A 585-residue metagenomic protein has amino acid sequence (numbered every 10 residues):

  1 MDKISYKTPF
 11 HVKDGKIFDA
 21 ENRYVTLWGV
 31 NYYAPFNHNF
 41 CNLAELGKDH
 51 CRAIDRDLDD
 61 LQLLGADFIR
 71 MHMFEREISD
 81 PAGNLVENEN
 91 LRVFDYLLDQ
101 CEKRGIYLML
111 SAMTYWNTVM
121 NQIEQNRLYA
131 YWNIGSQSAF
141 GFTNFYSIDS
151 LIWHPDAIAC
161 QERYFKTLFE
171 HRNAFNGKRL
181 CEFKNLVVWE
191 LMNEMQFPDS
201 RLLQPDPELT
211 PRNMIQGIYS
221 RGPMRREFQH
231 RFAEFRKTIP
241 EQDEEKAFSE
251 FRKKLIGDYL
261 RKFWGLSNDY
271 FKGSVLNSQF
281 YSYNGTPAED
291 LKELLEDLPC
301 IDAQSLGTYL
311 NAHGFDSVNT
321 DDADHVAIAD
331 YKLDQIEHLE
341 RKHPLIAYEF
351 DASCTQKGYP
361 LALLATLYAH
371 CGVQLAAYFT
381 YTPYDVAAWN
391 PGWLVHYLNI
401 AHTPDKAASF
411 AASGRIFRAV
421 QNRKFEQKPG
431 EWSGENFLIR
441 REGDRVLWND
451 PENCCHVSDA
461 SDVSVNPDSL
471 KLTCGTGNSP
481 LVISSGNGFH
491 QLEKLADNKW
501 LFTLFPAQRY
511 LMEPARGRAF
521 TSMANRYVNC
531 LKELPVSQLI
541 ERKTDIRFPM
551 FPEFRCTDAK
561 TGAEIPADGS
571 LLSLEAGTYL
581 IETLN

Functional and structural regions predicted by a protein language model:
K3-L298: Active-site mouth of glycoside hydrolases
D14-D19, W448, F502-L504, S570-L574: Generic recognition of long tandem-repeat/solenoid scaffolds
F74-R76, M113-Y115, E194, F280-S282 (+4 more regions): An acidic- and aromatic-residue-enriched active-site/binding cleft used to recognize and process polar
I78-A82, M120, G314-F315, T355-K357 (+1 more regions): Extracytoplasmic/secreted cell-surface and envelope-processing proteins
N213-F235, P299-Y331, Q335-I336, N399-R440 (+1 more regions): Glycan-recognition surfaces
L260-S274, L295-G307, T320-A419: Catalytic-core region of carbohydrate-active enzymes that cleave or remodel glycosidic bonds
T382-S537: Aromatic- and carboxylate-lined catalytic core of secreted/periplasmic carbohydrate-active enzymes
D497, F505-N585: Extended, charged low-complexity segments that frequently continue into or abut oligomerization scaffolds
